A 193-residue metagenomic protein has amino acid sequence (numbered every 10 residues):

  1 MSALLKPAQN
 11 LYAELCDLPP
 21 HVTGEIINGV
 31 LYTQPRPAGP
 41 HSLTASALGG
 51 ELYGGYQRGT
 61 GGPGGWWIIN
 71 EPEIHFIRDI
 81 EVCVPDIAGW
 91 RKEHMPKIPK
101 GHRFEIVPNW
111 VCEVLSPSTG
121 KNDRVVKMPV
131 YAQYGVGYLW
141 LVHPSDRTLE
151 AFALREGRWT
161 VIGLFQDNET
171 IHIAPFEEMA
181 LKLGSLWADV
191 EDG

Functional and structural regions predicted by a protein language model:
M1-G193: Gly/Pro/Ser/Thr-rich low-complexity, intrinsically disordered segments predominantly at protein N-termini
